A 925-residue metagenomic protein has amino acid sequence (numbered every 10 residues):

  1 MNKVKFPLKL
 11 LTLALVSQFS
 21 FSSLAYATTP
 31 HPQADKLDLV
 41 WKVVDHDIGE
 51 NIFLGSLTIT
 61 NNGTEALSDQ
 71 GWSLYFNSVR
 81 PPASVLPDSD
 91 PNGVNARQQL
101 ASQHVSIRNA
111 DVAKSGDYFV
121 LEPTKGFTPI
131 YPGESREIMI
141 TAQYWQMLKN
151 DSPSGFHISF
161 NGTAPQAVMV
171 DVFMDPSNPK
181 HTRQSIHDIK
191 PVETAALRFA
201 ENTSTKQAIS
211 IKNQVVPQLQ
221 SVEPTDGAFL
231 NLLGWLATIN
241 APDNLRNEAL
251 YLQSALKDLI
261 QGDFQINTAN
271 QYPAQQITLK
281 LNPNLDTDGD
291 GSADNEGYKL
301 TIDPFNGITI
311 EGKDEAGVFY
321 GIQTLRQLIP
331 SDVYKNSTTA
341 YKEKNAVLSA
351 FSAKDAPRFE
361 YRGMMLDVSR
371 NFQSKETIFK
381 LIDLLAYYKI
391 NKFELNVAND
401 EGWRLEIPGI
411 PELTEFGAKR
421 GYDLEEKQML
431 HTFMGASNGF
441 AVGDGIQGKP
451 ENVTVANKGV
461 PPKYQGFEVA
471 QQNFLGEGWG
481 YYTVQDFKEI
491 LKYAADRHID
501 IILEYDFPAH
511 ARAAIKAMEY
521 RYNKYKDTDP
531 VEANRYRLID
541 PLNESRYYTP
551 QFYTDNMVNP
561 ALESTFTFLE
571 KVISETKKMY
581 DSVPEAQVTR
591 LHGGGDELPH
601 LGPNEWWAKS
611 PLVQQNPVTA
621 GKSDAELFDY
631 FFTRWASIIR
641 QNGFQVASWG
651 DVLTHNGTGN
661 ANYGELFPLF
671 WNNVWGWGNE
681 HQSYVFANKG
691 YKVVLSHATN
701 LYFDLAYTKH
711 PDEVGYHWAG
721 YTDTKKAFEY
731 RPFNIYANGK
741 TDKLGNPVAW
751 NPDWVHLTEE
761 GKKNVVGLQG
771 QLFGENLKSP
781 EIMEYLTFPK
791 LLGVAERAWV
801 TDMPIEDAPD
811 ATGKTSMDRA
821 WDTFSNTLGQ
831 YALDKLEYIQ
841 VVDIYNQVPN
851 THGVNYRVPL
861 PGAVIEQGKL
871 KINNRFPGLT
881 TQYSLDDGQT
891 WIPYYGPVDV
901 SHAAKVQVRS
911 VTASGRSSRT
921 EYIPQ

Functional and structural regions predicted by a protein language model:
T28-N51: Low-complexity, acidic Ser/Thr/Pro/Gly-rich terminal tails and inter-domain linkers that flank the onset of structured
I52, R108-Y118, F127-K190: Terminal connector regions
T58-A66: Asparagine-centered strand-capping/turn motif at beta-strand->loop junctions
S152, I158-K335, T339-P357, A647-T654 (+2 more regions): Acidic, contiguous N-terminal accessory segments
T238, R819-Q925: Short, compositionally stereotyped local motifs that mark structural "simplifiers"
G291, N295, D303-D555, S564 (+4 more regions): Feature activates predominantly on carbohydrate-active enzymes
T549-E665, N673, W677-G678: Active-site neighborhood of glycoside hydrolase catalytic domains
Q645-G868: Flexible, acidic glycine-rich loops studded with aromatic residues
